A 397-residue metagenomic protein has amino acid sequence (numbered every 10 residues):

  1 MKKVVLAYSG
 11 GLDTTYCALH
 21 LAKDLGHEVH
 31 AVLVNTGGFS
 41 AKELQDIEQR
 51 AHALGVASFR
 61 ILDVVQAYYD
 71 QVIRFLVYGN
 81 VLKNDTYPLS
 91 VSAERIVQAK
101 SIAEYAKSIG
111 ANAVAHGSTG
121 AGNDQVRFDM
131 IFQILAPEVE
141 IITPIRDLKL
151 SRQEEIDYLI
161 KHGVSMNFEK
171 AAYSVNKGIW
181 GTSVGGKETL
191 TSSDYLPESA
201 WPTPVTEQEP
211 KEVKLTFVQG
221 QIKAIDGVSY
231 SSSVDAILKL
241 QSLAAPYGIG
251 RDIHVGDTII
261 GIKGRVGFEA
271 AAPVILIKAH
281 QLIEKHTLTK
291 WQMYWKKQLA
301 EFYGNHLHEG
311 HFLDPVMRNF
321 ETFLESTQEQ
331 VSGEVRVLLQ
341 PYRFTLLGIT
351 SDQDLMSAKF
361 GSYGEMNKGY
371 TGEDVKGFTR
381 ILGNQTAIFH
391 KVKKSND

Functional and structural regions predicted by a protein language model:
M1-A7, L12-D397: Nucleotide-activated chemistry modules centered on ATP-dependent adenylation/adenylyltransferase
